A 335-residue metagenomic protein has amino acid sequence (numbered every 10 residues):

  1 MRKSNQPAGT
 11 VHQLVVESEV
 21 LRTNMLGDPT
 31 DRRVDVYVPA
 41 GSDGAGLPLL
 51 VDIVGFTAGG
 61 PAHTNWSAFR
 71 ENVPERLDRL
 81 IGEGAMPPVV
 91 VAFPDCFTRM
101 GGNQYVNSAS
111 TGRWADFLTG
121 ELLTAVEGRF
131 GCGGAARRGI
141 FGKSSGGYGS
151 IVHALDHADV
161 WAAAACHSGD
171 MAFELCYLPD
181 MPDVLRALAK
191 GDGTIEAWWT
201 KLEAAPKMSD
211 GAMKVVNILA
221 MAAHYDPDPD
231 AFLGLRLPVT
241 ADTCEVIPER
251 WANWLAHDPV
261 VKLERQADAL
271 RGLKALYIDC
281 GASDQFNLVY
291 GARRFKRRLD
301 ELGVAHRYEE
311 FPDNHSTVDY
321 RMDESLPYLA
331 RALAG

Functional and structural regions predicted by a protein language model:
M1-G335: Non-catalytic cap/lid and distal C-terminal segments of serine-dependent acyl enzymes
